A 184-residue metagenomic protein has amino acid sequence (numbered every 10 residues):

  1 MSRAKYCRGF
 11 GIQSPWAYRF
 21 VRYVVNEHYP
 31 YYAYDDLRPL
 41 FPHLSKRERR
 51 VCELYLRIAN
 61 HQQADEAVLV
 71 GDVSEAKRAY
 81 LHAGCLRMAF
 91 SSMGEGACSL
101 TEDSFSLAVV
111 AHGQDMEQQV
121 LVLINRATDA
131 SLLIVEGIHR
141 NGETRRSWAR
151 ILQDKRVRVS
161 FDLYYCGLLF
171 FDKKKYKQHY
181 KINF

Functional and structural regions predicted by a protein language model:
M1-D129, H139-F184: A short alpha-helical cap/connector motif
